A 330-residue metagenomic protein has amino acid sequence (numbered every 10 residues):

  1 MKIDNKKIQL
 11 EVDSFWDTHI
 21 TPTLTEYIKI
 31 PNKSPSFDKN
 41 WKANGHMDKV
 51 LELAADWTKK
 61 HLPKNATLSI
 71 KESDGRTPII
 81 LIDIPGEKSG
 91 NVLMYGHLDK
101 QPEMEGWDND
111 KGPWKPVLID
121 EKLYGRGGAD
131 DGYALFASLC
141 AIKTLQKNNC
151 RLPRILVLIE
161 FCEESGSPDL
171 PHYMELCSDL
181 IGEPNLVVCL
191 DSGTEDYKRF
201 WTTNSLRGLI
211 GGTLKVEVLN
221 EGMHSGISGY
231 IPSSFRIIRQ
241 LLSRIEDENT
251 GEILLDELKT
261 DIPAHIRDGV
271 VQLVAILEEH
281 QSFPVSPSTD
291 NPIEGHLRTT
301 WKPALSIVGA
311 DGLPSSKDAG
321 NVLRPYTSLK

Functional and structural regions predicted by a protein language model:
K2-E105, Y326, K330: N-terminal helical capping/dimerization or prosegment-like subdomains of hydrolases acting on amide or phosphate bonds
A55, F136-K143, P171, R236-S243 (+1 more regions): Predominant activation on well-ordered alpha-helical scaffold segments within soluble catalytic domains
S89-I159: Active-site metal-coordination/substrate-binding segment of hydrolases, especially metallo-dependent peptidases
K111, L152, E183, R207-G211 (+2 more regions): Short, solvent-exposed loop/turn segments at the edges of secondary structure
Y124-G125, N220-S225, S316-K317: Short small-residue beta-strand/loop micro-motif enriched in glycine and branched aliphatics
A129-S205, A275-E278: Acidic/histidine-rich catalytic neighborhood of metal-dependent amide-processing enzymes
E195, N204, H224-P314, V322: Acidic-enriched catalytic cores of C-N bond-cleaving enzymes acting on peptides and small amides
W201-E217: Flexible glycine/proline-rich, aromatic-decorated loop/lid segments
